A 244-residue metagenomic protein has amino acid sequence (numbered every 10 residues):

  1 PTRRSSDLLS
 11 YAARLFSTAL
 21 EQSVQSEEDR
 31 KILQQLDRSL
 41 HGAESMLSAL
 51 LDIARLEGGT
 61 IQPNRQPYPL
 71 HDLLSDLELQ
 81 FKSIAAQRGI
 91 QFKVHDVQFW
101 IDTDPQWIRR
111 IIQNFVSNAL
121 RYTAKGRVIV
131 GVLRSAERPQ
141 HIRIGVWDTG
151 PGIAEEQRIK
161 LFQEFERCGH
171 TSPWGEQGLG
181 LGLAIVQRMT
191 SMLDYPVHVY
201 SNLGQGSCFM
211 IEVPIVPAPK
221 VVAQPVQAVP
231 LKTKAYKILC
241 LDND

Functional and structural regions predicted by a protein language model:
P1-S5: Short, small-residue-biased leader/transition segments that mark boundaries at the very start of proteins
R38-M46: Short alpha-helical segment of the dimerization/phosphotransfer core of two-component systems
S45, E156, M210-D242: Disordered, acidic interdomain junction associated with two-component signaling
A54-R65: Helix-loop junction within the histidine kinase core
N64-L79, L239: A conserved beta-strand-to-alpha-helix junction within the catalytic ATP-binding
I153-R167: Short conserved segment of the HATPase_c
D194-Y200: Glycine-rich ATP-binding loops of the HATPase_c
